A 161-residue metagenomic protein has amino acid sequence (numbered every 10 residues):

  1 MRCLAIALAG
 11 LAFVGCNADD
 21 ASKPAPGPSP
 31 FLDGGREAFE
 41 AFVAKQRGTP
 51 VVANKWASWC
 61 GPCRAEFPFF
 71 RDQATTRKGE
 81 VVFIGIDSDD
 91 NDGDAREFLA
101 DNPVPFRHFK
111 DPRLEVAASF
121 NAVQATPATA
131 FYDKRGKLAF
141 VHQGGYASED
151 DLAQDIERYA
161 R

Functional and structural regions predicted by a protein language model:
M1-V14: Sec-dependent bacterial lipoprotein signal peptides
C16-D19: Bacterial signal peptide processing site
P28-V51: A short beta-strand-turn-helix
T49-V51, W56-W59: Short pre-active-site segment immediately N-terminal to redox-active cysteine/selenocysteine motifs in thiol-based
V52-A53, F83, T129: Hydrophobic beta-strand anchors of alpha/beta hydrolase catalytic cores
S58-A65, A128: C-type cytochrome heme c attachment motif
R64-N102, P112-A118: Structural microenvironment flanking redox-active thiols in thiol-disulfide oxidoreductases
A100-P105, P112-E157: Thiol/disulfide oxidoreductase modules built on the thioredoxin-like
